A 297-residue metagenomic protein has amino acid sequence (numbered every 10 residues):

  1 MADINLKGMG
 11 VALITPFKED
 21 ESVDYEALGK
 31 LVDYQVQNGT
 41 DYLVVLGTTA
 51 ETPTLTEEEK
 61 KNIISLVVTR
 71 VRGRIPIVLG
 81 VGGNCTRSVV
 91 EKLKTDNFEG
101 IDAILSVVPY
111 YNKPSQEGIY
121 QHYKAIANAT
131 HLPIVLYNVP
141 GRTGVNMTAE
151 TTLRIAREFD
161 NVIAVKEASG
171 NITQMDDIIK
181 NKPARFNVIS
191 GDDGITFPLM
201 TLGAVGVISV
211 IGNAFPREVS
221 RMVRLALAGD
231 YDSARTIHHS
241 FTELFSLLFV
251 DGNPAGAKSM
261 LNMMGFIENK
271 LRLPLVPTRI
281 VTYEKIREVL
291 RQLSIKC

Functional and structural regions predicted by a protein language model:
A2-V11, T15-G144, R154: Active-site beta->alpha loop and helix N-cap motifs at the rims of alpha/beta catalytic domains
N5-P16, N38-T40, T49, A204 (+1 more regions): C-terminal alpha-helical cap/extension of soluble enzyme domains
E19, Y25, E57, A149 (+2 more regions): Alpha-helix N-capping/helix-start residues
Y25, G29-V32, A149, Y283-L290: Short, amphipathic alpha-helical "lid/cap" segments that border enzyme active or binding sites
L28, K60, I64, V89 (+7 more regions): A general structural signal for well-ordered alpha-helical segments in protein cores
C85, D192-D193, R279: Helix N-cap/beta->alpha junction signal
N128-A129, R142-F249: Catalytic alpha/beta core domains of metabolic enzymes, predominantly
N138-V139, N161-V162, R272-L273: Glycine-rich phosphate-binding "P-loop"
